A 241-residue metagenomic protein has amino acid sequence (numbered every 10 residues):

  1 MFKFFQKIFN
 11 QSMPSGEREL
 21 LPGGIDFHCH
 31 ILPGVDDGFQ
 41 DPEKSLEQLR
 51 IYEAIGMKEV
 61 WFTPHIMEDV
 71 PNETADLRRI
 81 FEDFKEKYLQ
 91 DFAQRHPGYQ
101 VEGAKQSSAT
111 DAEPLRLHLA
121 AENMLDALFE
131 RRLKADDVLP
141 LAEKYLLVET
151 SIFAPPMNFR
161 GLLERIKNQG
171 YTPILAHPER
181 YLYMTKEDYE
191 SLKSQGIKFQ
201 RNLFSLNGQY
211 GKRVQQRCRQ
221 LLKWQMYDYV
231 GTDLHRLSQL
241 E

Functional and structural regions predicted by a protein language model:
M1-A112: An N-terminally biased module of ancient metal coordination in phosphate/nucleic-acid-related enzymes
F2, P71-F199: Extended substrate/RNA-proximal surfaces in nucleic-acid metabolism proteins
H28, H177, D233: Conserved, mostly hydrophobic/aromatic
P33, M67-V70, M124-D126, E179-M184 (+2 more regions): Active-site environment of divalent metal-dependent phosphoester hydrolases
E53, K167, L222-K223: Non-catalytic positions within long, well-ordered alpha-helices that form the structural scaffold/packing of enzyme
H65, W224-E241: Short acidic/histidine-rich active-site segments
I197-G208: His/Asp/Glu-enriched short active-site or ligand-binding loop at hydrolase and phosphoryl-transfer sites
G211-Q220: Short loop-to-alpha-helix "cap/lid" segments that border enzyme active sites across diverse enzyme classes
